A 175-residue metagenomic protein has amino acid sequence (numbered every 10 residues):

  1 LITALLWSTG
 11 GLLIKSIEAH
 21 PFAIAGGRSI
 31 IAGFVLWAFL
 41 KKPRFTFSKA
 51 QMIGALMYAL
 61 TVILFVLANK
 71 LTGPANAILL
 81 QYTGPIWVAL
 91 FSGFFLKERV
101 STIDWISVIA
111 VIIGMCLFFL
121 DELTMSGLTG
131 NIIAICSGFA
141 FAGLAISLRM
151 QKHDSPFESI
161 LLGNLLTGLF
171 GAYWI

Functional and structural regions predicted by a protein language model:
L1-A23, I53, L64, T124-M150 (+2 more regions): Glycine-/small-residue-enriched transmembrane alpha-helix faces in small-molecule transporters and effluxers
I2, G27, I53, L80-Q81 (+2 more regions): Hydrophobic core positions of alpha-helical segments in small-molecule transporters and transporter systems
S16-L60, W87-V88, A140-L144, L161-I175: Transmembrane alpha-helices of multi-pass small-molecule transport proteins
I17, I24, A68, F94-L96 (+3 more regions): Hydrophobic/aromatic residues within transmembrane alpha-helices of multi-pass small-molecule transporters
A23, I30-I31, V66-K97, S137: Specific alpha-helical transmembrane segments that line the substrate/conduction pathway and gating interfaces
L36, Y58, L90-F91, V100-L120 (+3 more regions): Hydrophobic transmembrane alpha-helices of multi-pass small-molecule transport proteins
F45, L67-T72, L120-L128, M150: Membrane-interface helix caps and helix-loop-helix hairpins in membrane proteins
F45-A50, I78-Q81, K97-L117, T124-N131: Loop-to-transmembrane alpha-helix entry segments
